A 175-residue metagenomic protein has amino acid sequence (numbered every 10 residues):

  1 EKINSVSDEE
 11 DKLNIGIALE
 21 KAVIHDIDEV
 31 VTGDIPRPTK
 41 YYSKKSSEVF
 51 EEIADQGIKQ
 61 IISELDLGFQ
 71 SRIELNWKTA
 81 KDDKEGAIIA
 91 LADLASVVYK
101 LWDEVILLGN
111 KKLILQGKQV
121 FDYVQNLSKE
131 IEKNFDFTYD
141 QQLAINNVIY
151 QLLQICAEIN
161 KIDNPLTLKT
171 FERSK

Functional and structural regions predicted by a protein language model:
E1-A18: Alpha-helical phosphate/pyrophosphate-handling elements in metalloenzyme active cores
N4, V30-P38, L65-E74: Membrane-helix exit/interface motif
V6-E10, N134-Y139: Charged, low-complexity interaction regions
I15-D34, D93: His-Asp-centered metal-binding catalytic motifs of divalent-metal-dependent phosphohydrolases/nucleases
L19, I62-L115: Histidine/acidic-rich helix-loop-helix segments that form or flank divalent-metal centers in metalloenzyme catalytic
K40-Q60, K111-E132: Divalent-cation-assisted or electrostatically stabilized phosphate/pyrophosphate-binding catalytic cores
D82-G86, K129-E130, F137, Q142-N146: Mature exported/compartmentalized surface modules and terminal targeting/interaction regions
F135-K175: Non-catalytic terminal regions of proteins
